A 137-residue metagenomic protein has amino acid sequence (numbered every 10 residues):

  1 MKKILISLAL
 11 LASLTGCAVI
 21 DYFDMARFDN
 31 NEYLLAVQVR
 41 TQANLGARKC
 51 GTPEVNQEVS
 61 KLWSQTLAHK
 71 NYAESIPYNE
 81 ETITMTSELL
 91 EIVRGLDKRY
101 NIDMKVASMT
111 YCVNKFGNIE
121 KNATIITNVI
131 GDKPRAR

Functional and structural regions predicted by a protein language model:
M1-I4: Positively charged n-region of N-terminal signal peptides that target proteins for export
L11-L34: Bacterial Sec signal peptide processing site at the extreme N-terminus
D24-N31, G51-E58, Y78-E81, M104 (+2 more regions): Non-transmembrane, amphipathic alpha-helical segments
N31-L34, Q38, Q42-L45, K61-A68 (+3 more regions): Charged, amphipathic alpha-helical oligomerization/scaffolding segments
G46-T82: Alpha-helical segments in soluble extracytoplasmic regions
I76-N101: Heptad-repeat alpha-helical coiled-coil/4-helix-bundle sensor or tether segments in soluble regions
I92-R137: C-terminal amphipathic alpha-helix
